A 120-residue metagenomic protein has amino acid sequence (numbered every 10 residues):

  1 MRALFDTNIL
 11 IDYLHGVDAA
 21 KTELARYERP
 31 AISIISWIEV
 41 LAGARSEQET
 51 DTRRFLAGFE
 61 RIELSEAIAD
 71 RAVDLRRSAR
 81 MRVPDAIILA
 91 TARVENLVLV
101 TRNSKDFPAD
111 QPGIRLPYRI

Functional and structural regions predicted by a protein language model:
M1-I32, L41-A57: Short, well-structured N-terminal submotif of metal-dependent ribonuclease cores
A3, R61, L99-V100: Conserved SAM-binding loop
D6, I32-S33, M81-R82, N103 (+2 more regions): Histidine- and aromatic-rich ligand-binding microenvironments
I9-L10, S36, I68, I87-I88 (+1 more regions): Alpha-helix capping/helix-boundary segments
V17, L89, R93-I120: Acidic, PIN/NYN-like endoribonuclease modules and their adjacent C-terminal/linker elements
A57-S78: Acidic catalytic patch
R77, M81, L97: Short glycine/serine/threonine/alanine-rich loop segments
